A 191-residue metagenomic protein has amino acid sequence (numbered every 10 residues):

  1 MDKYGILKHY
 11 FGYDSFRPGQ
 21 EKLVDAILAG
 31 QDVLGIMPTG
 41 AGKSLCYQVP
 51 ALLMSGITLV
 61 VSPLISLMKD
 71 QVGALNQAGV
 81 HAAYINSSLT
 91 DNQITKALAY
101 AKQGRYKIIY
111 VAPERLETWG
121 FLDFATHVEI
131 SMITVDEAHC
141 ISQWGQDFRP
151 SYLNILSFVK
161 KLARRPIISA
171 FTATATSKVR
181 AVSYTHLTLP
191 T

Functional and structural regions predicted by a protein language model:
M1-I36: Conserved pre-motif I regulatory segment
L28, S44-I57: Walker A/P-loop NTP-binding motif
P38-T39, H139, V159-S177: Conserved helicase ATPase motor motifs in RecA-like P-loop NTPase domains
I57-L75: Conserved Walker A/P-loop ATP-binding site and its immediately adjacent core in helicase/helicase-like ATPase domains
K69-T90, Y100: Conserved helix-turn-beta segment of the N-terminal RecA-like "Helicase ATP-binding" lobe in SF1/SF2 helicases
D91-M132: Conserved helix/coil segment N-terminal to the catalytic DExD/H
F124-R164: SF2 helicase catalytic motif II
T185-T191: Conserved small/polar residues in nucleotide/adenosyl-binding loops
